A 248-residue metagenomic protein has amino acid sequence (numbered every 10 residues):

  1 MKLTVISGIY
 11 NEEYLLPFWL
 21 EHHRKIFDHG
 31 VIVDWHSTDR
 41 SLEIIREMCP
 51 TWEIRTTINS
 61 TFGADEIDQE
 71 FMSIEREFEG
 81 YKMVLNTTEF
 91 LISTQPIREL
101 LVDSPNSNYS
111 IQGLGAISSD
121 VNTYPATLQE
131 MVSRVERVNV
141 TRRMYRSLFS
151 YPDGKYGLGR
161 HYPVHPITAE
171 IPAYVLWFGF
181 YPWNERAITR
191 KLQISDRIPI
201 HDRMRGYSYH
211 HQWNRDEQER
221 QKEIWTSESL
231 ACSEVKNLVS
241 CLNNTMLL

Functional and structural regions predicted by a protein language model:
L3-E21, H36: Active-site beta-to-alpha loop of glycosyltransferases that engages the nucleotide-sugar donor
T4-I6, V31, E53: A structural signal for isolated positions on well-ordered beta-strands in alpha/beta enzyme cores
P17-E21, L42-E43, T94-D103: Short alpha-helix within the catalytic core of nucleotide-sugar-dependent glycosyltransferases
E21-H29: Short, acidic, metal-binding catalytic loop of nucleotide-sugar glycosyltransferases
D28-H36, T57: Short beta-strand/loop segment that forms part of the nucleotide-sugar
W35, L85-T87: Active-site acidic Asp-centered loop
R40, I44-L85, I92-Q95: Active-site-proximal specificity loops/subdomain of glycosyltransferases
A64-M72, M83, L91-L248: Catalytic-site signature of metal-activated, phosphate-bearing donor transferases, centered on the GT-A/GT-A-like
